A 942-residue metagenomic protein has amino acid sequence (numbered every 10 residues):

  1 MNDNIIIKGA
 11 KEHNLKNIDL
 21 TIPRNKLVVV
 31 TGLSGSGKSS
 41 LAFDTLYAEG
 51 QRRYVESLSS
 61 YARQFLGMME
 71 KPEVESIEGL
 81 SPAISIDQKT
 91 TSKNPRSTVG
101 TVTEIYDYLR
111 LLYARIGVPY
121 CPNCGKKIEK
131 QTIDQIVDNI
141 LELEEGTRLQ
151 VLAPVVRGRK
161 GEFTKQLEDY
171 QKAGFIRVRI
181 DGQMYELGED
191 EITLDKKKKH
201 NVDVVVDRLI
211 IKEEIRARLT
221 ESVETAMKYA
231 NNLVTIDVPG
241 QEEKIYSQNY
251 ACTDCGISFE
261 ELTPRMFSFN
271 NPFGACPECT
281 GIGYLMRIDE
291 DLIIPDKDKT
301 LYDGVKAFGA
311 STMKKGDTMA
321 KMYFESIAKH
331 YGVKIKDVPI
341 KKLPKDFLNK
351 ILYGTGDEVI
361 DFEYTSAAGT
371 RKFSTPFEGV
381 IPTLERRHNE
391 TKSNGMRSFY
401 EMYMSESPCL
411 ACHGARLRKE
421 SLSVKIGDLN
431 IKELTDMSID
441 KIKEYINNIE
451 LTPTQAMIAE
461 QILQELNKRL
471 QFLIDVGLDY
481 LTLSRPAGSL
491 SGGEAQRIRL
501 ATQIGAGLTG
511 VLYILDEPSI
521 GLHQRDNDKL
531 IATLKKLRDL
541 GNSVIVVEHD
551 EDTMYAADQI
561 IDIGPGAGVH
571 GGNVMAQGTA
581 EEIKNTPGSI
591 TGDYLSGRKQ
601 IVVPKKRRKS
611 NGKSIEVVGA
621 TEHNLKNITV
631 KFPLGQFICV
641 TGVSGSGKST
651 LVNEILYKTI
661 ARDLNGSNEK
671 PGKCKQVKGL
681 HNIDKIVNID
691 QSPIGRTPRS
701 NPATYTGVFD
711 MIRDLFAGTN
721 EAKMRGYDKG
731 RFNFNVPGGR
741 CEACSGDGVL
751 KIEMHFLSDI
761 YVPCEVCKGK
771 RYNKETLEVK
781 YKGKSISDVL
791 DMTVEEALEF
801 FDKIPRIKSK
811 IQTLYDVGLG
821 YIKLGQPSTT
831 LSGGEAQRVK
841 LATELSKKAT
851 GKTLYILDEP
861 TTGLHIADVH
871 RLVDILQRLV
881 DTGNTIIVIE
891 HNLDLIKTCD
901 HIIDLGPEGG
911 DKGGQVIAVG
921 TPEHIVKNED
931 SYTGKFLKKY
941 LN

Functional and structural regions predicted by a protein language model:
M1-N942: Conserved phosphate-binding elements of NTP-dependent enzyme cores
